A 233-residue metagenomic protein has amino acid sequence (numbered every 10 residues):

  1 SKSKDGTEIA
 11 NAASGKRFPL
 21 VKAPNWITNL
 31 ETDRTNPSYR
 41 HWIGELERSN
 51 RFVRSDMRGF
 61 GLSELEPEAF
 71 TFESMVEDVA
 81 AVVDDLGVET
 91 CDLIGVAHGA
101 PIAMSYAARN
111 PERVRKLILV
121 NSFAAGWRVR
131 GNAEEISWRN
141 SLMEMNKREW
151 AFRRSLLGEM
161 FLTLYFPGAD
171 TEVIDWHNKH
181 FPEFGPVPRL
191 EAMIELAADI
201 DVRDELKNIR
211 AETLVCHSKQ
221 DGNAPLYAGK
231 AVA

Functional and structural regions predicted by a protein language model:
S3-E64: Conserved HGGG/HGGXW glycine-rich cap/lid loop of the alpha/beta-hydrolase fold
E73-C91: Conserved acidic catalytic loop of the alpha/beta-hydrolase fold
M75, L93-G95, V120: Short beta-strand immediately N-terminal to the catalytic nucleophile in serine-hydrolase-like folds
G95-G99, A103: Gly/Ala-rich beta-loop-alpha elbow adjacent to hydrolase catalytic centers
M104, A108, V114-R148: Flexible "cap/lid" loop of the alpha/beta hydrolase fold
A151-L206: Conserved alpha/beta-hydrolase catalytic His-Asp/Glu region
I209, V215-H217: Short beta-strand/loop motif that positions the catalytic acidic residue of the alpha/beta-hydrolase fold
G222-A228: Conserved alpha/beta-hydrolase "acid-adjacent" motif
